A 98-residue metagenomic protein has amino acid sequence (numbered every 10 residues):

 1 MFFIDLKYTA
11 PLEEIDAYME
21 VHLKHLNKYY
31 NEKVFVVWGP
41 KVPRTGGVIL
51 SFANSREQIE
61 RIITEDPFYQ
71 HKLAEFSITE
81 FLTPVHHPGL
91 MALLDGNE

Functional and structural regions predicted by a protein language model:
M1-E98: Conserved, structured core segments of small domains
